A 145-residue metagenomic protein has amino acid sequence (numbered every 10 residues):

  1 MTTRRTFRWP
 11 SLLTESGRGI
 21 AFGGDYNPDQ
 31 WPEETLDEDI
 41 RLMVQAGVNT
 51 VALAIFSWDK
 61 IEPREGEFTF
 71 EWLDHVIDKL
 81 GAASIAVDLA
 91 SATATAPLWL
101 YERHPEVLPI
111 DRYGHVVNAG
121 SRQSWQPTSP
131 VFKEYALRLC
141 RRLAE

Functional and structural regions predicted by a protein language model:
T2-D37, R41-N49: An acidic-aromatic substrate-binding cleft motif
T3-R4, S11-L13, G17-R18, F22 (+5 more regions): Residue-level signal for the start and early helices of compact helical domains
S11, D37-R112, R141-A144: Aromatic-lined substrate-binding rim segments of carbohydrate-active enzymes
S16, M43, P127, A144-E145: Structural motif
A21-E33, A54-L73, V116-R138, A144: The substrate-binding groove and active-site-proximal loops of carbohydrate-active enzymes, especially glycoside
